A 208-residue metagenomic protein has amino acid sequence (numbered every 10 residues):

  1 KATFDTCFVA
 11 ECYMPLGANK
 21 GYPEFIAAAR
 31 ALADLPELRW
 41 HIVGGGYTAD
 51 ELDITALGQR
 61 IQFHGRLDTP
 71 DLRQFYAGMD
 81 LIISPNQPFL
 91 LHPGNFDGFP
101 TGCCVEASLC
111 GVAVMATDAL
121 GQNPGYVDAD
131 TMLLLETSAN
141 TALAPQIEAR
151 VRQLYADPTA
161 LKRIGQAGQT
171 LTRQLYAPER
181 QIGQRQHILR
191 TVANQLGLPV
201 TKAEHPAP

Functional and structural regions predicted by a protein language model:
K1-K20, I26-R30: Conserved donor-binding/catalytic core segment of Leloir-type glycosyltransferases
K20, P85-V105, A116-G125: Nucleotide-sugar-dependent
L38-L52: Glycosyltransferase donor-sugar binding loop
D50-Y76, L81: Nucleotide-activated donor-binding/catalytic signature segment of Leloir-type glycosyltransferases, i.e., the conserved
A77-M79, C103-D118, D128, L135: Conserved donor-binding/catalytic loop of nucleotide-activated donor transferases
P124-R152: Change "using UDP/GDP/dTDP sugars" to "using nucleotide sugars
S138-A139, A156-R190: A charged, aromatic-enriched C-terminal amphipathic alpha-helix characteristic of glycosyltransferases across folds
P178-P208: C-terminal alpha-helical cap of glycosyltransferases
